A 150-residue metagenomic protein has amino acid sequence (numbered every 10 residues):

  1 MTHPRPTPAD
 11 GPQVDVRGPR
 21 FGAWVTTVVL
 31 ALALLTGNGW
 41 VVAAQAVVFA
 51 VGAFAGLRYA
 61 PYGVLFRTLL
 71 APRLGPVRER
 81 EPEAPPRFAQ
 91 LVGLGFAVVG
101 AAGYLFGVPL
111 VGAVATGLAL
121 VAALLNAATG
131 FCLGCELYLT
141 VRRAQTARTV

Functional and structural regions predicted by a protein language model:
M1-V150: Membrane-interfacial helix-loop segments of redox and metal-homeostasis proteins, especially TM-loop-TM junctions
